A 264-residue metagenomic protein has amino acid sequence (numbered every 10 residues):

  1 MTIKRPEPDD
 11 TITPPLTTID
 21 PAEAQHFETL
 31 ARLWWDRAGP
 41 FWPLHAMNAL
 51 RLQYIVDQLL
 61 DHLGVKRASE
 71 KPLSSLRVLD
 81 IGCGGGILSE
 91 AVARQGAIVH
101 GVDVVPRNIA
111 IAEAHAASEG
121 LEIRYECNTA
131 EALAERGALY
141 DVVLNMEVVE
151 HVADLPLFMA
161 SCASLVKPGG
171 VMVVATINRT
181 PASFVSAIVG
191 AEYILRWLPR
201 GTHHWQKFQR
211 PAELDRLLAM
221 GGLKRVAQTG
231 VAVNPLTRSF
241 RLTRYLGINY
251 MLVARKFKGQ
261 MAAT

Functional and structural regions predicted by a protein language model:
T2-F41: N-terminal, positively charged/glycine-rich alpha-helical extensions of SAM-dependent methyltransferases
A46-S74: Conserved alpha-helix/loop element of class I SAM-dependent methyltransferases that forms part of the SAM/SAH-binding
L59, L63, A116, L218: Conserved hydrophobic residues forming the short capping helix/wall of the S-adenosyl-L-methionine
K66-A182, P211, L252-A254: Conserved SAM-binding loop
S183-Y193: Short, flexible, mixed-charge acidic loops at enzyme active sites
R196-E213: Acceptor-substrate binding/catalytic loop of class I
L223-N234: Conserved S-adenosyl-L-methionine
S239-T264: Core SAM-dependent methyltransferase catalytic element
